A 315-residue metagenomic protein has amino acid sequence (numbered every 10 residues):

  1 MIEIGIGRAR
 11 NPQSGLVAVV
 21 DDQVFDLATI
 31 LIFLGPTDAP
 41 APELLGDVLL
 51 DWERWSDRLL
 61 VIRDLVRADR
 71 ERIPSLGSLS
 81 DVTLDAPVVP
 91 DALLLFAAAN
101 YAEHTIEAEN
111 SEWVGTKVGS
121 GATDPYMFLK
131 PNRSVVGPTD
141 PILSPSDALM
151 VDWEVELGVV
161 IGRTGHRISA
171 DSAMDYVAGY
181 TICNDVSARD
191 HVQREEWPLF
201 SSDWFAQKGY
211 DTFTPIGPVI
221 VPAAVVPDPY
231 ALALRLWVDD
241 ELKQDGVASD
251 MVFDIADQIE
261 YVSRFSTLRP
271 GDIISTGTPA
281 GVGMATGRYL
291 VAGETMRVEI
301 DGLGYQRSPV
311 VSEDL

Functional and structural regions predicted by a protein language model:
M1-G121, P125, T295-R297: N-terminal non-catalytic cap/leader segment that marks the start of a structured domain
R10-N11, A18-Q23, I161-R163, V238-D240 (+1 more regions): Short acidic-glycine loop/turn motifs at beta-strand connectors
Q13-S14, A28, L65, G77-T83 (+2 more regions): Catalytic-pocket segment enriched in acidic/His residues
S14, P90-A92, A122-P125, P131 (+5 more regions): Short coil/turn connectors at secondary-structure junctions
T83-A86, G115-V118, I142-V151, L157 (+3 more regions): A generic local secondary-structure boundary/capping motif
S111, Y126-P145, H166, T212-V221 (+1 more regions): Short catalytic-site patches enriched in acidic/histidine residues that coordinate or position cofactors/metals
G115, S120-T123, M127-K130, A173-F200 (+1 more regions): Flexible glycine-rich active-site/ligand-binding loops centered on an Asp-His dyad
K130-H191: Non-heme Fe(II) oxygenase catalytic core, chiefly the N-lobe of the double-stranded beta-helix
